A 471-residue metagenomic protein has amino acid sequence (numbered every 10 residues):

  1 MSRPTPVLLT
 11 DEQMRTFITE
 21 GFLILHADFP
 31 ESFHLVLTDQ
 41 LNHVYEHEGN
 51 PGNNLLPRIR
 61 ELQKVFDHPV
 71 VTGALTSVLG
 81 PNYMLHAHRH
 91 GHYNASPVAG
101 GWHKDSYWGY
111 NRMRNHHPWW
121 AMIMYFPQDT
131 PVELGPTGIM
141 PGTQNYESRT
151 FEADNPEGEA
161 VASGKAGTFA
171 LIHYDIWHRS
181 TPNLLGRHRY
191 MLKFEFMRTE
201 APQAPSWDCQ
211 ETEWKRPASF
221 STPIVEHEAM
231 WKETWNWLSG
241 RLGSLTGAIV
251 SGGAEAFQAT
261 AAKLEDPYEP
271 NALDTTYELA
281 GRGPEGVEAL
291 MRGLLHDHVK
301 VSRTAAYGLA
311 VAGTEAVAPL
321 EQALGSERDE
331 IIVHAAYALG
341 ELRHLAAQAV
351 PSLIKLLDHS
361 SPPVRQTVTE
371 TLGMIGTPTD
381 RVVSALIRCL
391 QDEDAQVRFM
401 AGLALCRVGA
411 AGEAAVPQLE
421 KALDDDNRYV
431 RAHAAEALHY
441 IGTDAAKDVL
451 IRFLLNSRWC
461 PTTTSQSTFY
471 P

Functional and structural regions predicted by a protein language model:
M1-M113: Non-heme Fe(II)-dependent double-stranded beta-helix
A99-S163: Catalytic core of non-heme Fe(II) oxygenases with the double-stranded beta-helix
S163-W177: Conserved metal-binding segment of the jelly-roll/cupin
T181-A262, Y268-L273, G283: Non-heme Fe(II)/2-oxoglutarate
E228-G252, P270-P284, R292, K300-E315 (+8 more regions): Structural detector for internal amphipathic alpha-helices that build alpha-solenoid repeat scaffolds
Q258-A261, A289-M291, P319-E321, S352-I354 (+3 more regions): Buried hydrophobic core positions in alpha-solenoid tandem helical repeats
P267-Y268, D297-V299, E327-D329, S360-S361 (+3 more regions): Short inter-helical turns and helix N-cap capping residues of alpha-solenoid HEAT/ARM repeat scaffolds
